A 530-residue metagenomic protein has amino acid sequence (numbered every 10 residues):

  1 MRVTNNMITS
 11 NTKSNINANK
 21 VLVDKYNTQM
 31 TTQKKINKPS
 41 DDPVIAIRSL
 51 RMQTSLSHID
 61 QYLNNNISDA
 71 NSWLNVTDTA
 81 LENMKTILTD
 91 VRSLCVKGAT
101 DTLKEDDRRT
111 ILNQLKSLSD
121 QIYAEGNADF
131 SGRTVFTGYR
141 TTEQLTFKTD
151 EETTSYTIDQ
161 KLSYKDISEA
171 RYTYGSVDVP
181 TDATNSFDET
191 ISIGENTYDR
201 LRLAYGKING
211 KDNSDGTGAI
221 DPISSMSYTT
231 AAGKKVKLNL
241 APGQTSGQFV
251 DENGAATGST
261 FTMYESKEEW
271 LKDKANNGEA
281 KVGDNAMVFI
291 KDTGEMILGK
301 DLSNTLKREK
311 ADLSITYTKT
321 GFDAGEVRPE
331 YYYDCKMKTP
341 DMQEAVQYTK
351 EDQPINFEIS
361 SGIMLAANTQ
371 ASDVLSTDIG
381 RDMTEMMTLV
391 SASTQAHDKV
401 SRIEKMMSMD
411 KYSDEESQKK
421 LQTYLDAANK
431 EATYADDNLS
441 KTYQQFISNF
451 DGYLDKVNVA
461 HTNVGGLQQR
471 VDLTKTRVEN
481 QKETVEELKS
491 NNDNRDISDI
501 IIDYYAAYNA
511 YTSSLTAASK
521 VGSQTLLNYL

Functional and structural regions predicted by a protein language model:
M1-E151, T433-L530: Amphipathic alpha-helical polymerization modules
I16, V23, N27-M30, K34 (+4 more regions): Polar, low-complexity export/assembly segments characteristic of proteins that are secreted or assemble on the cell
S57, G206-I208, A231-G233, G243 (+3 more regions): Generic structural motif
A128, N213, T230, D251 (+3 more regions): Acidic surface patches and DE-rich sequence motifs
D129, S186, N196, D221 (+3 more regions): A generic structural signal for short, non-catalytic loop/turn and secondary-structure boundary residues
Y139, G206, G218-S225, T318 (+2 more regions): Structured loops at beta-to-helix junctions and adjacent beta-edge loops in soluble globular domains
Q144-E279, D323-P340: Extended beta-strand solenoid/passenger and fiber regions
